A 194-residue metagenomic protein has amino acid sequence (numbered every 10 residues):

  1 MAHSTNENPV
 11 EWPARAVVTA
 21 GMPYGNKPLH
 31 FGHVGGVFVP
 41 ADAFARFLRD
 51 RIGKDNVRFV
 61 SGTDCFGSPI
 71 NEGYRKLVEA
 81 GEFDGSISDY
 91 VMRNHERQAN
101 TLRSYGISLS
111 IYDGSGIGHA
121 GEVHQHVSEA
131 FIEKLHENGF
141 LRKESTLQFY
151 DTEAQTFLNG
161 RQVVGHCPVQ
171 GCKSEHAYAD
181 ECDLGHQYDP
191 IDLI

Functional and structural regions predicted by a protein language model:
A2-I194: N-terminal, positively charged nucleic-acid-binding surface of large information/translation enzymes
